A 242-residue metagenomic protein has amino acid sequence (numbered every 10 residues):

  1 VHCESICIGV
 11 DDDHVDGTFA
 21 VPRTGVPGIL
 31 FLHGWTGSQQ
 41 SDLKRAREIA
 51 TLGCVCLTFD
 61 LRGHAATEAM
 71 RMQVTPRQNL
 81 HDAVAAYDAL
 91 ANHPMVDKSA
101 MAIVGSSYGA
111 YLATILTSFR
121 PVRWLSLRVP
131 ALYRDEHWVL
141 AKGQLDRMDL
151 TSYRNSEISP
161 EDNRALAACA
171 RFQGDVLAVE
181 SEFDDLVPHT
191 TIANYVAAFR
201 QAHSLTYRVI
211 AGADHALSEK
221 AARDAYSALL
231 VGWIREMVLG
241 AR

Functional and structural regions predicted by a protein language model:
V1-T24: N-terminal cap/lid segment of alpha/beta-hydrolase-fold proteins
W35-E48, L61, T190-T191: The serine-hydrolase catalytic nucleophile loop
T36, H64-P94: Catalytic nucleophile-loop/oxyanion-hole region of alpha/beta-hydrolase and closely related hydrolase-like folds
A46-A69: Conserved alpha/beta-hydrolase
I115-I158: Hydrolase active-site cap/lid region
F172, A178-E180, D184: Short beta-strand/loop motif that positions the catalytic acidic residue of the alpha/beta-hydrolase fold
G174, P188-A198: Short alpha-helix in the alpha/beta-hydrolase fold that links the catalytic acid
F183-V187, A216: Acidic catalytic loop of the alpha/beta-hydrolase fold
